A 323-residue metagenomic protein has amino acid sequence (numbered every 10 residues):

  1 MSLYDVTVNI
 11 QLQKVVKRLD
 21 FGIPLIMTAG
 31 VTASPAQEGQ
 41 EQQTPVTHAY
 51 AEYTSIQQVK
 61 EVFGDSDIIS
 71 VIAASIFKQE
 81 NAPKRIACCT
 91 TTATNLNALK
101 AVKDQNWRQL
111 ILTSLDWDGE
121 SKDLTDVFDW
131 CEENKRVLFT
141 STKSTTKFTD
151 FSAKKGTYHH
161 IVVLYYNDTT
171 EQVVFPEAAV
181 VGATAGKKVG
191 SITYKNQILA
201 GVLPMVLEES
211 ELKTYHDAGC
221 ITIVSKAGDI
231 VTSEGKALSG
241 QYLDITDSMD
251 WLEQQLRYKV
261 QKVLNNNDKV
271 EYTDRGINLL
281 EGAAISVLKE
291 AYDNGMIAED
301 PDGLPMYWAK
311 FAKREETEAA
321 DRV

Functional and structural regions predicted by a protein language model:
M1-V323: Surface-exposed assembly/interface segments
